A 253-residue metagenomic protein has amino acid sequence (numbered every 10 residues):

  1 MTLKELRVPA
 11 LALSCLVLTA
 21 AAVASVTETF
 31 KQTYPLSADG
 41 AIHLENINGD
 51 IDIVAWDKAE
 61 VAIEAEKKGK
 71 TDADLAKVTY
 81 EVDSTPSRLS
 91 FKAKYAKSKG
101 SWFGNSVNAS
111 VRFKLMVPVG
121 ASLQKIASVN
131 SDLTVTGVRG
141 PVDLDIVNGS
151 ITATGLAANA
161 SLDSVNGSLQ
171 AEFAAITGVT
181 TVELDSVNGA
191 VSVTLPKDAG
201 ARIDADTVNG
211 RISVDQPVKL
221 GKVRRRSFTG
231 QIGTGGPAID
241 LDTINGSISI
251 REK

Functional and structural regions predicted by a protein language model:
M1-K253: Intrinsically disordered, low-complexity terminal regions
